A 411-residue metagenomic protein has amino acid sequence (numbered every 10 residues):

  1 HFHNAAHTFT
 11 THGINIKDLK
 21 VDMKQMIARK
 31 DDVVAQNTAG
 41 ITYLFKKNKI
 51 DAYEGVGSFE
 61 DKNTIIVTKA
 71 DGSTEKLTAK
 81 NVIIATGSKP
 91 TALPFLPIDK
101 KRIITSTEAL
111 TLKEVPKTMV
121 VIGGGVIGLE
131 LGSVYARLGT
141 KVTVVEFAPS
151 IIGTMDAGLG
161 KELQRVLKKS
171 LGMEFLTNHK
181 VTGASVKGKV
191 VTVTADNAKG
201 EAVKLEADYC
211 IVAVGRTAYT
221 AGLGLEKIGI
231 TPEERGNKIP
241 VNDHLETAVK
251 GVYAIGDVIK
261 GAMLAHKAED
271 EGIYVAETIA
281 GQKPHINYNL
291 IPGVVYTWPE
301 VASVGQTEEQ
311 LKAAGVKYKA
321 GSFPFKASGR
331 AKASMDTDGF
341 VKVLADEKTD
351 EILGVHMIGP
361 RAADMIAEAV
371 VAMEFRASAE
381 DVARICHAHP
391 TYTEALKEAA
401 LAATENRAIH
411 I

Functional and structural regions predicted by a protein language model:
H1, D31, A280, Y296-T307 (+1 more regions): Flexible, glycine-rich terminal cap/loop adjacent to redox cofactors in electron-transfer oxidoreductases
H1-V115, A148-I152, G158-K161, R165-L176 (+6 more regions): Glycine-rich flavin
D51, R102, K141, E174 (+3 more regions): Conserved beta-strand segments of alpha/beta enzyme cores
G72-N81, G200-Y209, A248-V249: Core beta-strand elements of the Rossmann-like FAD/NAD(P) dinucleotide-binding domain in flavoenzyme oxidoreductases
G87-S88, N197, I211, G215-R216: Short glycine-/small-residue-rich Rossmann-like dinucleotide-binding loops
D99-P116, K204-I279, A383: FAD-site-proximal beta/loop scaffold in flavoenzymes
R102, K113-M155, L264: Rossmann-like NAD(P)H-binding beta-loop-alpha module
